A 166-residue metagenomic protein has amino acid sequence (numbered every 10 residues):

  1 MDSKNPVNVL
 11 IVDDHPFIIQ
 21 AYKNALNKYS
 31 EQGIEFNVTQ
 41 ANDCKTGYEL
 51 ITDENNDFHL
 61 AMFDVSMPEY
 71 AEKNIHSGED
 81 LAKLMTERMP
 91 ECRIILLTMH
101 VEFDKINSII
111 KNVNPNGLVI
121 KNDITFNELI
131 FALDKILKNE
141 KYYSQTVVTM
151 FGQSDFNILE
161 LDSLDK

Functional and structural regions predicted by a protein language model:
N5-L26: Conserved acidic segment of CheY-like receiver
Q40-L60, Y70: Acidic, metal-coordinating helix/loop segments flanking the phosphotransfer/catalytic sites of two-component signaling
D57-K83: Conserved phosphotransfer microenvironments
A61, L81-T86, E91-N107, I120: A short, hydrophobic beta-strand element within the central beta-sheet of small alpha/beta folds
K73-H76, D80, V101-L118, N127-E128: Alpha4 helix (beta4-alpha4-beta5 surface) of REC/receiver domains from two-component response regulators
D104, N122-A132, Q145-T146: C-terminal output helix
E128-K141, Q153: Receiver (REC) domain switch/output surface
M150-K166: Helix-turn-helix DNA-binding segment
